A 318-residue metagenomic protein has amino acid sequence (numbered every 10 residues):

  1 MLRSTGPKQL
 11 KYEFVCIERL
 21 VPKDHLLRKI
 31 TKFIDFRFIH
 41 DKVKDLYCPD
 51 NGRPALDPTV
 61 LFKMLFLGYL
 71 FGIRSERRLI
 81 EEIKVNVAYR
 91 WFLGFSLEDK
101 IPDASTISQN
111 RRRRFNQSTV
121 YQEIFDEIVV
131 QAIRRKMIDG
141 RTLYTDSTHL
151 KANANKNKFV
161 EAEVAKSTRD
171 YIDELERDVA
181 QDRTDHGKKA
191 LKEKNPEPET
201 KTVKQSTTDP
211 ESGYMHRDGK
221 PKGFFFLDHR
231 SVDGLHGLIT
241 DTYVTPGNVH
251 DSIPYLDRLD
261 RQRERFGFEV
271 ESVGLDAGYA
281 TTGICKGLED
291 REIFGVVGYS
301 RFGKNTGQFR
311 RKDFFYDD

Functional and structural regions predicted by a protein language model:
M1-I34, D41, R177-K192: Charged, often Cys/His-bearing segments associated with DNA-binding zinc-finger transcription factors
L2-L10, I30-M137, A152: Basic, low-complexity intrinsically disordered segments
Y12-V15, V21, I34, R74 (+3 more regions): Short coil/turn linker and secondary-structure boundary residues
F62, D228, K312: Change "...and in nucleic-acid phosphodiester-cleaving endonucleases..." to "...and in nucleic-acid processing enzymes
G94-F95, P102-S300, T306-Q308: Polybasic low-complexity intrinsically disordered regions
K312-D318: Cys/His-rich short segments
